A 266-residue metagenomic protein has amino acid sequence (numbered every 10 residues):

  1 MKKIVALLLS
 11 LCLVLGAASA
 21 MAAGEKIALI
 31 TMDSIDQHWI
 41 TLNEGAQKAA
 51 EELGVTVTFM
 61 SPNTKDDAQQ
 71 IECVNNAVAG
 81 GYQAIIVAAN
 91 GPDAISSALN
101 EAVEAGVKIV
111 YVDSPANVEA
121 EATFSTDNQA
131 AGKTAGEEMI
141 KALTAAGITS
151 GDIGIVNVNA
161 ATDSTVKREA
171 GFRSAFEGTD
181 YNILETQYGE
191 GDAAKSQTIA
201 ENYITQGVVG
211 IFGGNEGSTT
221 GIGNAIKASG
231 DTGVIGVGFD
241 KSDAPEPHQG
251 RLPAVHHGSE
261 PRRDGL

Functional and structural regions predicted by a protein language model:
M1-L9: Positively charged n-region of N-terminal signal peptides that target proteins for export
I4, L13, A20-L266: A residue-level marker of the well-folded mature domains of exported/periplasmic proteins
